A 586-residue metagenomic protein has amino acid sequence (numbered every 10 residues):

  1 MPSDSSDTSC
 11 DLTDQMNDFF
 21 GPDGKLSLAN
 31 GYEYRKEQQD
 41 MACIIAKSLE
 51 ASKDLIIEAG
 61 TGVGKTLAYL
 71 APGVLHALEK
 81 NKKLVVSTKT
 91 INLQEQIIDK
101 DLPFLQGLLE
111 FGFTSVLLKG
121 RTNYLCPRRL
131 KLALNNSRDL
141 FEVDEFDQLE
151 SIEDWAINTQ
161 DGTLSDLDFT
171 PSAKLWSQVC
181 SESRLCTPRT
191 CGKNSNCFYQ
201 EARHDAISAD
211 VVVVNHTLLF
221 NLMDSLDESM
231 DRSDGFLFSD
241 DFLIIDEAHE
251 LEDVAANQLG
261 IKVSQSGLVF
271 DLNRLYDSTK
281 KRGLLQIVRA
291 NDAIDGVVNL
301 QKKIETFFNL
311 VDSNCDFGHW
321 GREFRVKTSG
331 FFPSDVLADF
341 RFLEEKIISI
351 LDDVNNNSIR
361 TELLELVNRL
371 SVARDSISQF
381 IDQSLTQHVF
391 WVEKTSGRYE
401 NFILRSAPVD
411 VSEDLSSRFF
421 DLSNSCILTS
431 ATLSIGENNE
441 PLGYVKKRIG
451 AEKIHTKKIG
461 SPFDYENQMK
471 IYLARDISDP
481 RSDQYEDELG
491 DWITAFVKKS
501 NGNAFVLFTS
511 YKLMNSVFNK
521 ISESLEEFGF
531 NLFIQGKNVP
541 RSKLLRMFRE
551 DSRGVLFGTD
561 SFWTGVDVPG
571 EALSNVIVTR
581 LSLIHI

Functional and structural regions predicted by a protein language model:
P2-A29, E33, K80-V212, T217-F220 (+3 more regions): A substrate-engagement module of RecA-like helicase motors
A46-K47, L67-K80, K100-F104: Walker A/P-loop NTP-binding motif
A51-Y69: Walker A/P-loop
Y69, E95, S183-R184, G192-V211 (+2 more regions): Signature of the SF2 helicase/ATPase Hel1-core->accessory helical subdomain module
S177, R184-V212, M223-S233, I350-I477 (+3 more regions): A contiguous, basic/glycine-rich beta-loop/short-helix subdomain that forms a polymer-engagement track
I477-T509: Conserved interdomain hinge at the start of the Helicase C-terminal
Y511-Q535: Conserved helicase motor "Helicase C" RecA-like lobe of SF1/SF2 P-loop NTPases
I584-I586: Conserved small/polar residues in nucleotide/adenosyl-binding loops
